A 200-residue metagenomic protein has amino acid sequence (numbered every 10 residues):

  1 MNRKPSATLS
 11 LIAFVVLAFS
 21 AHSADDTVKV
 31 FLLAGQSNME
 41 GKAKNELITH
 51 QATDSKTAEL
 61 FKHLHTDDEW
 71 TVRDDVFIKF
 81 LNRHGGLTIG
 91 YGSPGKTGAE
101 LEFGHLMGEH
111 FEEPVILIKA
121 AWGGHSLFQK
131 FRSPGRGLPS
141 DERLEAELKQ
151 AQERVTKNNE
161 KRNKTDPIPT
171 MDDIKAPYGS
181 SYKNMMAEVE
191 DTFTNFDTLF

Functional and structural regions predicted by a protein language model:
M1-S10: Bacterial N-terminal signal peptides that target proteins for export
S10-A18: Bacterial N-terminal signal peptides
S23-F200: Cell-envelope and extracellular/periplasmic
